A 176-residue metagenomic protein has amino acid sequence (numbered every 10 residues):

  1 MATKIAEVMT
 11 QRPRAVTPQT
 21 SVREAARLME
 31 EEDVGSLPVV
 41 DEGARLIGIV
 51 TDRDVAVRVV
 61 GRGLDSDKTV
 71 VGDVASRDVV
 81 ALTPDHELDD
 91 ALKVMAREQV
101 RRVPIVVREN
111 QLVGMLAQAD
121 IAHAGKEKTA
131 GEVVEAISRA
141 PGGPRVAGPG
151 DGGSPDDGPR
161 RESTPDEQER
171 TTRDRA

Functional and structural regions predicted by a protein language model:
M1-L28, V34, V39-E42, L46-I47 (+4 more regions): Bateman/CBS regulatory modules and CBS-like beta-alpha motifs in cytosolic regions of diverse proteins
Q19, R58, G63, V106-V107 (+4 more regions): Intrinsically disordered, low-complexity segments enriched in polar/charged small residues
A44, D54, D120: Short, glycine/serine-rich, charged loops/turns that create anion-binding and catalytic segments at active sites
T51: PIN/NYN-family metal-dependent endoribonuclease catalytic core
A56-T69, I121-E135: A short, polar/charged loop-to-alpha-helix boundary motif
K126-A176: Acidic/histidine-enriched, glycine/proline-rich intrinsically disordered or flexible terminal extensions
